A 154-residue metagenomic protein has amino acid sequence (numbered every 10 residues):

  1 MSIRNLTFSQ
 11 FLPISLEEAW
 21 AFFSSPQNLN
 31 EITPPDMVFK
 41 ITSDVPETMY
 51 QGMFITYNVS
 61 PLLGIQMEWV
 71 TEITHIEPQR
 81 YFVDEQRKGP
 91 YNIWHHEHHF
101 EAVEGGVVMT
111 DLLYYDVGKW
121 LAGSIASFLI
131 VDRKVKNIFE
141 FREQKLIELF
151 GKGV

Functional and structural regions predicted by a protein language model:
M1-Y50: Hydrophobic ligand-binding cavity/cleft-lining segments
N5-T7, Q66-V70, N92-H96: Short, surface-exposed coil-to-beta transition loops
T7-P13, K40, N58, E72 (+2 more regions): Generic structural detector for well-ordered beta-strands
L12-I14, P61-L63, H75, P90 (+1 more regions): Beta-strand elements of well-folded, non-transmembrane domains
L16, T74-Y81, H99-V108: A short, structured loop/turn motif at beta-sheet edges
K40-K88, F141-Q144, E148-V154: Glycine-rich portal/gate segments that line the openings of hydrophobic small-molecule binding cavities
Q86-N137: Beta-strand/loop substructures that line and gate deep hydrophobic ligand-binding cavities in soluble
